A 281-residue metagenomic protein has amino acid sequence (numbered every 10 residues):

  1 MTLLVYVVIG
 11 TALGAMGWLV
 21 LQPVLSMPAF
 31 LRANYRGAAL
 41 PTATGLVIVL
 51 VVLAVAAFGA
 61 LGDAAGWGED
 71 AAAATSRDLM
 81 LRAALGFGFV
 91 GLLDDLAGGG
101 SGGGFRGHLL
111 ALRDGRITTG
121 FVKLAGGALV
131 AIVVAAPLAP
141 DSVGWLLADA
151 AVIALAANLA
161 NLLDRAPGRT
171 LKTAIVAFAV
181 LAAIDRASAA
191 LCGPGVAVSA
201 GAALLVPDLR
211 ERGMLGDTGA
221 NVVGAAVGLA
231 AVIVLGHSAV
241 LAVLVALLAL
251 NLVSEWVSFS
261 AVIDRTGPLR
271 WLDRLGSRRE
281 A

Functional and structural regions predicted by a protein language model:
M1-A261: "…together with the soluble PPM/PP2C metallo-phosphatase catalytic core" -> "…together with the soluble PPM/PP2C
A261-A281: Short, highly charged, low-complexity non-transmembrane loops/tails of multi-pass membrane proteins
